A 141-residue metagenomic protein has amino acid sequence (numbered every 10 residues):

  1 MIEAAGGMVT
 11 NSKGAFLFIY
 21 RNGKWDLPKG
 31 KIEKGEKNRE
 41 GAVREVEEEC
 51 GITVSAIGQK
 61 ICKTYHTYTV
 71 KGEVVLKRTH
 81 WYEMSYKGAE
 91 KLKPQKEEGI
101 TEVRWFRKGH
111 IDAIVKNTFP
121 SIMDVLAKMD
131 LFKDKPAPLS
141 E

Functional and structural regions predicted by a protein language model:
M1-L27: N-terminal strand-loop-strand
N22, L27, T67, M123-V125: Residue-level signature of transmembrane alpha-helix interfaces in integral membrane proteins
D26, L92, D134-P136: Selective for proline/serine-rich intrinsically disordered segments in cytosolic/nuclear regulatory regions
G30, K96, P138-S140: Intrinsically disordered, low-complexity segments enriched in proline/serine/threonine
I32-P120: Unchanged
N117-E141: Charged phosphate-binding loop/patch that engages nucleotide di/tri-phosphates or the phosphate backbone of nucleic
